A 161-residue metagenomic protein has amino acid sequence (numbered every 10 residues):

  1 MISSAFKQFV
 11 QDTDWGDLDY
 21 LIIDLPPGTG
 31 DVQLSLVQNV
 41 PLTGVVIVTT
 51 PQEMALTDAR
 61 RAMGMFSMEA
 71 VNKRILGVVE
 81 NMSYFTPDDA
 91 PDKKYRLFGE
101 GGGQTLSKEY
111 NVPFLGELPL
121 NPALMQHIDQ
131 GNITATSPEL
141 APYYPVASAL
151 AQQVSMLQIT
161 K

Functional and structural regions predicted by a protein language model:
M1-L36: Phosphate-binding/switch loop-helix module in NTP-utilizing enzymes
S3-Q8, D31, T57, R61 (+1 more regions): Short, contiguous clusters of charged residues that form electrostatic/catalytic patches at enzyme active sites, used
D12-G16, Q38-P41, M68-V71: Conserved catalytic network of the ASCE P-loop NTPase/AAA+ motor domain
G16-L25, G30, P41-M63: Conserved Switch II/interswitch segment of TRAFAC-class P-loop GTPases
Q33, A62, G102-G103: Short beta-alpha junctions and helix-cap segments that line functional grooves
L34-V37, A59-R60, A90-P91: Short amphipathic alpha-helical segments
N39-L42, N121-A123: Short connector loops/turns at beta-strand edges and beta->alpha or beta->beta junctions
S67-K161: C-terminal lobe/tail of nucleotide-utilizing enzymes
